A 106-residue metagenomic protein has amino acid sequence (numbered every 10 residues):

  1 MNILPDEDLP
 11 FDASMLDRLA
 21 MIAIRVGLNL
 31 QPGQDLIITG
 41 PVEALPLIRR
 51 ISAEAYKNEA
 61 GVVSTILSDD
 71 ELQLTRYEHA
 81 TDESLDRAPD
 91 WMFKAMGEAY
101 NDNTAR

Functional and structural regions predicted by a protein language model:
M1-R106: Active-site bordering "gate/hinge" segments that shape substrate access to catalytic or cofactor-binding pockets
